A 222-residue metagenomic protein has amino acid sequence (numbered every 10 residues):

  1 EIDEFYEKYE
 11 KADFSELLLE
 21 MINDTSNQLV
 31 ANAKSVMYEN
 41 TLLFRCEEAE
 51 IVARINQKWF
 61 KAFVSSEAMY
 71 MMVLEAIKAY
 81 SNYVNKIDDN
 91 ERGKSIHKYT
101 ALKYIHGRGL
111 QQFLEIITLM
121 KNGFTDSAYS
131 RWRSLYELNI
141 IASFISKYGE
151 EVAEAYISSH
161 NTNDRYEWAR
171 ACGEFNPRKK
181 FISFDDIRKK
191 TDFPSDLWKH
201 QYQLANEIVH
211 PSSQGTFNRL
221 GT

Functional and structural regions predicted by a protein language model:
E1-A62: Extreme N-terminal leader/anchor segments
E7, K11, N23, N27 (+7 more regions): Generic surface-pattern signal
E10-D13, L74, V84-I87, H160 (+2 more regions): Generic alpha-helical secondary structure signal
D13-L17, I22, D164, N176 (+2 more regions): Amphipathic alpha-helical interaction segments
L43-K103: N-terminal, Lys/Arg-enriched amphipathic/low-complexity engagement segments that precede the first folded domain
K86-L102, Q111, E115-T125, Y129-H200 (+1 more regions): Short non-catalytic regulatory patches outside canonical folded cores
I105-F113, N218-T222: Active-site-adjacent bridging/hinge elements
S195-G221: Histidine-centered, metal-coordinating catalytic motifs and their short helical/loop contexts
